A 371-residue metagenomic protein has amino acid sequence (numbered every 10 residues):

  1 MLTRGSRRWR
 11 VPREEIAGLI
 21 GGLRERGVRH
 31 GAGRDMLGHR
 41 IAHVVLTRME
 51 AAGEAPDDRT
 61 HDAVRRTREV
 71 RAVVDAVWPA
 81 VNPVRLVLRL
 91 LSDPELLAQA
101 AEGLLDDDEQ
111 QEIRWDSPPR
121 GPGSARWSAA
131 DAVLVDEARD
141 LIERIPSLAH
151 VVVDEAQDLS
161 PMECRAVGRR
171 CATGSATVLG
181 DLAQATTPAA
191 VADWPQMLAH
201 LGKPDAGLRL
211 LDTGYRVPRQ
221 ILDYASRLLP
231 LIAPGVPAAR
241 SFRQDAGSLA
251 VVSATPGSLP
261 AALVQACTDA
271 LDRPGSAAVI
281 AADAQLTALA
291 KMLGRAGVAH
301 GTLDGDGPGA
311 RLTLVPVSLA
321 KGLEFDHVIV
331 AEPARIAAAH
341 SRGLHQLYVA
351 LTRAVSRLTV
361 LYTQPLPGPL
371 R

Functional and structural regions predicted by a protein language model:
L2-H150, L159-R165: Conserved helicase NTPase catalytic core signature
V135-H150, Q157-R371: Conserved helicase motor core of SF1/SF2 NTP-dependent helicases
